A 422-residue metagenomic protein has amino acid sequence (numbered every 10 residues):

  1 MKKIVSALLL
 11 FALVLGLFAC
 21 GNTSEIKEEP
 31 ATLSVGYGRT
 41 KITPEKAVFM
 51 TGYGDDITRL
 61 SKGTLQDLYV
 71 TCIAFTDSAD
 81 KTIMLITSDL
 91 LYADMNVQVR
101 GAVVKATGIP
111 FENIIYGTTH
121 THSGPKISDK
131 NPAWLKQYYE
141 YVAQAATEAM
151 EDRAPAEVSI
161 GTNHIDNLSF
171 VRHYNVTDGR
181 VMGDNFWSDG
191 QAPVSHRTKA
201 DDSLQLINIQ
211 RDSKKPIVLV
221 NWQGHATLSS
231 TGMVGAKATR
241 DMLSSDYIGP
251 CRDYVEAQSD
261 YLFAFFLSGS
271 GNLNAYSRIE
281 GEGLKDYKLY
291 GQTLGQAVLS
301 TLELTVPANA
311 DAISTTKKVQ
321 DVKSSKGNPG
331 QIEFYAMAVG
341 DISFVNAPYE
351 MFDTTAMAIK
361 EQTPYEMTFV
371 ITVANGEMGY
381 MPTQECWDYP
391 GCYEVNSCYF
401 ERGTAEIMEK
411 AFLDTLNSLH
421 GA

Functional and structural regions predicted by a protein language model:
K2-L10: Sec-dependent signal peptide recognition, specifically the positively charged N-region followed immediately by
F11-A12, D129: Repetitive helical segments and hydrophobic/amphipathic motifs
V14-L15, P132: Hydrophobic alpha-helical membrane context
L17-A19: C-terminal motif of bacterial Sec signal peptides marking the signal peptidase cleavage site
G21-T23: Bacterial signal peptide processing site
I26-T118, P125-L262, L267-G269, I279-L289 (+3 more regions): Conserved beta-alpha junction segments in alpha/beta enzyme cores
